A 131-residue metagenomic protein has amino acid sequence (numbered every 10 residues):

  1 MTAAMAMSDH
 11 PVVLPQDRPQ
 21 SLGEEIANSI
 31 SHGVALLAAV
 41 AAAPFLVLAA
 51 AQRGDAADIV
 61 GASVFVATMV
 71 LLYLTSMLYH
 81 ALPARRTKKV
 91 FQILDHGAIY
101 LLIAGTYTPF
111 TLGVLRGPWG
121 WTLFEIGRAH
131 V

Functional and structural regions predicted by a protein language model:
M1-H130: Multi-pass alpha-helical transmembrane bundles in non-GPCR membrane proteins that perform intramembrane catalysis
